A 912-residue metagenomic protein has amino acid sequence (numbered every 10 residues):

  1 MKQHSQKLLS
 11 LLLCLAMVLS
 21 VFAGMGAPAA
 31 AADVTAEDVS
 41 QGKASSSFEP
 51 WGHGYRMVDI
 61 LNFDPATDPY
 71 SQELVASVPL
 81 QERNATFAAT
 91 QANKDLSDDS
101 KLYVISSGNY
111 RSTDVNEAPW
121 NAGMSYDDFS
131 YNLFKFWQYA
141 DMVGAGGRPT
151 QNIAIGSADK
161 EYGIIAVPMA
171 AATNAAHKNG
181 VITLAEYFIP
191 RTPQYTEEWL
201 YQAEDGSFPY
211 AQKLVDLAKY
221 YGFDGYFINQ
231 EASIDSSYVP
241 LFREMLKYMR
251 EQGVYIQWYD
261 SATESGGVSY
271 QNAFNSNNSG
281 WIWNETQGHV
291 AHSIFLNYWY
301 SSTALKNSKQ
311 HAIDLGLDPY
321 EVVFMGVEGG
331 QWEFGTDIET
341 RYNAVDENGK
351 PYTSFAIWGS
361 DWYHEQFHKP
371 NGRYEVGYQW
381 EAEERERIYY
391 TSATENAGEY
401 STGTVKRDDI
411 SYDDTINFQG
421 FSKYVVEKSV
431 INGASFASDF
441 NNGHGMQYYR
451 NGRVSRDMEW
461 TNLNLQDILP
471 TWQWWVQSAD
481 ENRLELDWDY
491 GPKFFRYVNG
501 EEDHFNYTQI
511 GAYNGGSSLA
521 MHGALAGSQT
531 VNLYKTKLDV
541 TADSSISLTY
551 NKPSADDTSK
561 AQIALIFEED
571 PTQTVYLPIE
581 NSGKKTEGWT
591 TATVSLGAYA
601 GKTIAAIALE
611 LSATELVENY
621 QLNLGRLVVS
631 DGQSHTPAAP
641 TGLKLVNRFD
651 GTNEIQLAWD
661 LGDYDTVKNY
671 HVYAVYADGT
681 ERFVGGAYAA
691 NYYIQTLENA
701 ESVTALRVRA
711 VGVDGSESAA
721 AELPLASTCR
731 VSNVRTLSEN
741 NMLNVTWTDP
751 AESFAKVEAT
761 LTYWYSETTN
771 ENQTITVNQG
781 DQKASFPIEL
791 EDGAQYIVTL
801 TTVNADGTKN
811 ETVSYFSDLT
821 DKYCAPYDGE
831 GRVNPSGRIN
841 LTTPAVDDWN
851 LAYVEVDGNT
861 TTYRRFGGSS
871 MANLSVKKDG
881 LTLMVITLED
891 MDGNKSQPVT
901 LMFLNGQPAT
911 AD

Functional and structural regions predicted by a protein language model:
L19-E37: Sec-dependent signal peptide cleavage junction
A32-W137, Y255: N-terminal module-boundary/linker segments of secreted carbohydrate-active enzymes
K94-N307: Chitinase-like catalytic core of GlcNAc-active glycosidases
D487, Q529-A561, A592-V594, L627 (+1 more regions): Extra-cytoplasmic beta-strand recognition segments
E501-T530: Short carbohydrate-recognition loop motifs
T652-D665, N741-E752, G837-V846: Conserved aromatic anchor
Y693-S718, I788-T808, K878-N894: Beta-strand-rich modules
D714-T728, A805-T820, G893-G906: Extracellular fibronectin type III
